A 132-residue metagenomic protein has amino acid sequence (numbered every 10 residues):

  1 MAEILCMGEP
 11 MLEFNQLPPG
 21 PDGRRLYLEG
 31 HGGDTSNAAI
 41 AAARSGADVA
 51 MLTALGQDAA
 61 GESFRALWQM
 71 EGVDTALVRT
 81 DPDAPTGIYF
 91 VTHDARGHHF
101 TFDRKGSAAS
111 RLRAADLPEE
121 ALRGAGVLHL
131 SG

Functional and structural regions predicted by a protein language model:
M1-V73, L112-A114: Glycine-rich phosphate/adenosyl-contacting loop at the front of the ribokinase-like
D48-G132: Conserved N-terminal subdomain of the carbohydrate kinase-like
